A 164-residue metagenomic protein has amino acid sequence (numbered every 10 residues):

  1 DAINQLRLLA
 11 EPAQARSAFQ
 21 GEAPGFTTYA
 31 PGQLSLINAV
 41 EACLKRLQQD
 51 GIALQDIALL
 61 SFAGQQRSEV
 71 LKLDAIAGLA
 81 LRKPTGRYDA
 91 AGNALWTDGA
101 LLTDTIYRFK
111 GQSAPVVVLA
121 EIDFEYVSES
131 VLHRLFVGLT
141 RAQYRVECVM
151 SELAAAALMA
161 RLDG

Functional and structural regions predicted by a protein language model:
D1-G164: The feature marks helicase ATPase cores and/or their adjacent C-terminal helical subdomains in SF1/SF2/AAA+ helicases
